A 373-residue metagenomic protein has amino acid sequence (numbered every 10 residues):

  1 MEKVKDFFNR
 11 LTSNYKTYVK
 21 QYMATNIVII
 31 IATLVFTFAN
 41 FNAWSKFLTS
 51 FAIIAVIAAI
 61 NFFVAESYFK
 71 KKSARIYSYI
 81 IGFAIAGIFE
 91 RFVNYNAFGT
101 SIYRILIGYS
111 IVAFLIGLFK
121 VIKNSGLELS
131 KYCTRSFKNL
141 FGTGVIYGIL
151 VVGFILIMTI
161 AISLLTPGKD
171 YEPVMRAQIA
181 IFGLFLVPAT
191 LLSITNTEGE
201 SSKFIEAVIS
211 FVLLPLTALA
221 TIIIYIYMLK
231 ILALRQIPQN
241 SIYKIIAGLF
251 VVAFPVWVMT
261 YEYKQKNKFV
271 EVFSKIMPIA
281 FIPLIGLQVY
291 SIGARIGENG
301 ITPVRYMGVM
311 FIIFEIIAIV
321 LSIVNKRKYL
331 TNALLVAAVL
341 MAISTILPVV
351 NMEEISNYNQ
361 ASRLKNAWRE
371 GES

Functional and structural regions predicted by a protein language model:
M1-F69: N-terminal signal-anchor module of multipass membrane proteins
E2-K20, A65-S73, I122-N139, I162-G168 (+5 more regions): Juxtamembrane membrane-water interface segments of multi-pass membrane proteins, especially cytoplasmic-side
Y18-T37, Y77-I88, Y109-A113, I146-V152 (+1 more regions): Alpha-helical transmembrane segments
V35-I53, K70-A74, F92-L106, S163-Q178 (+3 more regions): Membrane-helix interface and helix-disruption motif detector
Y68-I80, I88-V187, L192-I209: Membrane-interface helix-loop-helix junctions at boundaries between adjacent transmembrane segments
A113-L118, L140-T159, Q178-L191, A207-Y227 (+3 more regions): Alpha-helical transmembrane segments of multi-pass integral membrane proteins
K328-M352: Internal/C-terminal transmembrane anchor helices
L347-S373: Membrane-interface segments at or immediately adjacent to transmembrane helices that form the boundary between
